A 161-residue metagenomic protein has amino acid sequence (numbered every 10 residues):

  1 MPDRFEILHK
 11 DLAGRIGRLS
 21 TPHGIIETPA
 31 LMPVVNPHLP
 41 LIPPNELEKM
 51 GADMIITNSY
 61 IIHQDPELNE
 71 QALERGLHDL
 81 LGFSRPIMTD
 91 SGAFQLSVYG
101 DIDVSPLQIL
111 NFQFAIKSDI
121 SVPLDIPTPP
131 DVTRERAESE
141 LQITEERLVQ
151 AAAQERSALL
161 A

Functional and structural regions predicted by a protein language model:
M1-R156: Non-catalytic, usually N-terminal nucleic-acid engagement modules in DNA/RNA processing proteins
A158-A161: Catalytic donor nucleotide-activated moiety binding site of glycosyltransferases and closely related
